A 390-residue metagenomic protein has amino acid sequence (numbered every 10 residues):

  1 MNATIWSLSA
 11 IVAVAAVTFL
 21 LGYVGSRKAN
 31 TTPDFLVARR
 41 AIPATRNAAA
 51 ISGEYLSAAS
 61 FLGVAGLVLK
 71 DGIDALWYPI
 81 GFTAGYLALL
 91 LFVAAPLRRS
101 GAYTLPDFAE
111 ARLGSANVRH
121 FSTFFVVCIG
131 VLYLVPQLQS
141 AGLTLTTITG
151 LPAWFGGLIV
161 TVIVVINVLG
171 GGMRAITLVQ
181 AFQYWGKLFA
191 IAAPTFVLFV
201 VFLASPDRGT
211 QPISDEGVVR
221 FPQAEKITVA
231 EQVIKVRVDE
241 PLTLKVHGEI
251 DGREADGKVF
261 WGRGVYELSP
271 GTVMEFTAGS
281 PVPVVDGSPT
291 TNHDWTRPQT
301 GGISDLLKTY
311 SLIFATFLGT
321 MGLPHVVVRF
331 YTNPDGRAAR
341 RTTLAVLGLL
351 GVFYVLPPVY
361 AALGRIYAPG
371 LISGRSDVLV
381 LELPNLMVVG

Functional and structural regions predicted by a protein language model:
M1, L67-K70, V93-R99, Q139-T147 (+2 more regions): Membrane-water interface regions at transmembrane-helix termini and the short interhelical loops of multi-pass membrane
M1-A10, K70-G81, L145-F155, Q299-F314: Interfacial loop-to-helix junctions that mark the boundaries of transmembrane helices in multi-pass membrane
M1-F61, R119, N167-G171, A193 (+3 more regions): Membrane-interface "cap" regions at the ends of multi-pass membrane proteins
I5, I42-T45, L113-H120, I148-I159 (+2 more regions): Membrane-interfacial loop-to-helix junctions in multi-pass transporters
A15-T18, E54-Y55, F82-Y86, V126-V127 (+4 more regions): Residue-level recognition of pore/gate-forming positions within transmembrane alpha-helices of multi-pass
L36-Y103, L244, M274-F276, S304 (+4 more regions): Membrane-interface helix-loop-helix modules in multi-pass membrane proteins
I42-A50, L113-F121, Q183-V197, G348-G351: Small-residue-rich segments of transmembrane alpha-helices in multi-pass membrane proteins, especially helix faces
L76-G171, L203-T210, G217-E267, T272 (+1 more regions): Helix-loop-helix module between adjacent transmembrane segments
